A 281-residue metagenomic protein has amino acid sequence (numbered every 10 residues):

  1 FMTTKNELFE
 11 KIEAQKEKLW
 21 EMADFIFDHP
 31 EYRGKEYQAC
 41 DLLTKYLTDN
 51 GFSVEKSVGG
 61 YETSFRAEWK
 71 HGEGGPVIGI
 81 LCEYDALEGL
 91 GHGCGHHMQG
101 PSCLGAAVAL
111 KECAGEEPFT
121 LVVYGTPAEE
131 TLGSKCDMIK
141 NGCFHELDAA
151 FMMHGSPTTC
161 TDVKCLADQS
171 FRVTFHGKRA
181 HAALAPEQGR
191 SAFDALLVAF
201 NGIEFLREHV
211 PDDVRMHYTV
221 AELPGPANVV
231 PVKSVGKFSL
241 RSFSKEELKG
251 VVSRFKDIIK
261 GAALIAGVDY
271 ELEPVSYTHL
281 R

Functional and structural regions predicted by a protein language model:
T4-F119: Acidic/His- and Gly-rich active-site-bordering loop/insert found across diverse amide/peptide-bond hydrolases
I26, M138, F238: Residue-level signal for inorganic ion chemistry
E36, E55, L206-H217, A262-P274: Flexible, glycine/charged-enriched surface loops at secondary-structure junctions
T63-W69, D85-G93, H97-M98, L104 (+1 more regions): Histidine/acidic-residue-rich, glycine-tolerant segments that coordinate divalent metal ions
V229-V252: A conserved active-site cap/scaffold subdomain adjacent to cofactor or substrate pockets
E247-L264, Y270: Oxyanion-binding "anion nests"
T278-H279: Conserved small/polar residues in nucleotide/adenosyl-binding loops
